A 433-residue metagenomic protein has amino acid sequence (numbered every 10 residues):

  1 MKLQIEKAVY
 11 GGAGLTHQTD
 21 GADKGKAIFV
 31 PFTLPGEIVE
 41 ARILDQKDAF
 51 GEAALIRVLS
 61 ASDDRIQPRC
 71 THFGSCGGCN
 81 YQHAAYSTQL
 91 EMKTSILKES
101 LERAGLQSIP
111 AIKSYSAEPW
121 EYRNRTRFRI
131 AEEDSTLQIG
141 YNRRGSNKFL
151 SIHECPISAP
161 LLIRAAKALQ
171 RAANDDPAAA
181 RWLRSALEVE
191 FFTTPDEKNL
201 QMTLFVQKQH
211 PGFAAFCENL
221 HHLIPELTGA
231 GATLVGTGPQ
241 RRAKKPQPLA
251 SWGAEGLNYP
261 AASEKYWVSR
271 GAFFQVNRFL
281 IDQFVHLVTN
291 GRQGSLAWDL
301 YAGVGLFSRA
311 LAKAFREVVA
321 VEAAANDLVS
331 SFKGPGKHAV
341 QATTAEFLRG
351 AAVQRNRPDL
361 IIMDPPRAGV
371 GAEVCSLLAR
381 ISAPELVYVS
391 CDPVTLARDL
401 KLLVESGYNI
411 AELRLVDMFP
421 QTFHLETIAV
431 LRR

Functional and structural regions predicted by a protein language model:
M1-H72: Terminal RNA-binding accessory module
Y10, K208-R433: Rossmann-like S-adenosyl-L-methionine
G36, S158, N277: Short, conserved phosphate/pyrophosphate- and ester-handling motifs at nucleotide-, phospho-/glycolipid
E40-R42, R127, W298: Hydrophobic beta-strand signal
R42-Q46, R129-E133, F192-D196, R432: Short beta-strand micro-motifs enriched in acidic
I56-P68, G74-R184, D196-E197: Extended interfacial segments that mediate partner engagement and assembly in macromolecular machines
I112-P119, E188-F192, L415-M418: Short, solvent-exposed loop/turn elements at beta->coil junctions and helix N-caps that rim active or binding pockets
E190-K208: Carbohydrate-binding surface patches
